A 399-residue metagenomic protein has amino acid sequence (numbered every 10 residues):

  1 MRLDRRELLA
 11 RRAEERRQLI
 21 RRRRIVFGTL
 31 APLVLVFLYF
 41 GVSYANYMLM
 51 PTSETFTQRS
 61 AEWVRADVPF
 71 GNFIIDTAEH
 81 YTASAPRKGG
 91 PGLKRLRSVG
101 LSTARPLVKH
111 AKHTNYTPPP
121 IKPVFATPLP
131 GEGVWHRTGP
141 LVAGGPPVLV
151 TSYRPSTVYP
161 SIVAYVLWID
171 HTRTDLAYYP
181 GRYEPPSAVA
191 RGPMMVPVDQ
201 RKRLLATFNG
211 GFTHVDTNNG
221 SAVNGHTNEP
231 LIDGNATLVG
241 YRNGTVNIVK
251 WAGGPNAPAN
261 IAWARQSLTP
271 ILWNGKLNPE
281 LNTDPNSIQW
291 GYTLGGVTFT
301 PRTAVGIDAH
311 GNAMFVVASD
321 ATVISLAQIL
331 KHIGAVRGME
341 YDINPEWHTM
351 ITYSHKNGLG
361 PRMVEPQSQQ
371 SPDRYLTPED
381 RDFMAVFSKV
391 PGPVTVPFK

Functional and structural regions predicted by a protein language model:
M1-R22: N-terminal Lys/Arg-rich, disordered targeting/topogenic segments
V26-S43: Hydrophobic membrane-insertion alpha-helices, especially the h-region of bacterial N-terminal signal peptides
L38-T52, T57-E229: Zymogen propeptides
I162, D233, T300, T377-R381: Short, solvent-exposed loop/turn segments at the edges of secondary structure
Y165-W168, A236-G240, T303-I307, H348-I351 (+1 more regions): Short beta-strand scaffold segments in enzyme catalytic cores
D170-R173, Y178-H332, V336: Aspartyl protease catalytic domain
M314-V316, A321-H355, L359-Q370: C-terminal soluble interaction/assembly domains
G360-K399: Low-complexity, Gly/Ser/Thr/Pro-rich intrinsically disordered linker/tail segments
